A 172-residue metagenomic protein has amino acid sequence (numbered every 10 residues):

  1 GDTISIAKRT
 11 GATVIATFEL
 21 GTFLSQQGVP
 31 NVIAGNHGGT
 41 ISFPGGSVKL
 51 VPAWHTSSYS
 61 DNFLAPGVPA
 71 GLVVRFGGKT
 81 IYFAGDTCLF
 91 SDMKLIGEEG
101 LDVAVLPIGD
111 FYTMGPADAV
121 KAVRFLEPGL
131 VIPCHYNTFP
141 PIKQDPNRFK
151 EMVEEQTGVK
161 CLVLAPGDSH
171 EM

Functional and structural regions predicted by a protein language model:
G1-S25, N31, E98-V105: Active-site metal-binding motif and surrounding structural segment of the metallo-beta-lactamase
G1-T3, L24-Q26, S60, D92-K94 (+2 more regions): Short glycine-/acidic-enriched loop or helix-start segments at secondary-structure transitions that form or flank
D2, V14, V48, D86 (+3 more regions): Divalent metal-coordination and catalytic microenvironments
I4-I6, V29-P30, F63-L64, I96-E99 (+2 more regions): Short, glycine/charged-enriched secondary-structure capping and boundary segments
K8, Q27-P30, G46, G67 (+3 more regions): Structured loop/turn residues at beta-strand edges in well-structured enzyme cores
T13, G21, S25-T40, V120 (+1 more regions): Binuclear metal-ion centers of metallo-dependent hydrolases, dominated by the metallo-beta-lactamase
G35-E98, A165-M172: Core dinuclear metal-dependent hydrolase active-site scaffold
V74-G129, C134-I142: Metallo-beta-lactamase
